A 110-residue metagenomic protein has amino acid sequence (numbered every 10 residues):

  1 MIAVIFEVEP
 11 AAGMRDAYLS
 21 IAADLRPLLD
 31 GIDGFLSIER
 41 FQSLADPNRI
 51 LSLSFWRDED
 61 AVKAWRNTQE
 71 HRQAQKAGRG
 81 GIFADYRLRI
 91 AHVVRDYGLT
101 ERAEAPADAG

Functional and structural regions predicted by a protein language model:
M1-I50, R57-N67, F83-G110: Short S/T/G/P-rich N-terminal loop/turn motif that feeds into the first structured element of a domain
A74, G78: Conserved short loop/helix modules at catalytic or binding sites in compact beta-alpha or helix-hairpin-helix contexts
